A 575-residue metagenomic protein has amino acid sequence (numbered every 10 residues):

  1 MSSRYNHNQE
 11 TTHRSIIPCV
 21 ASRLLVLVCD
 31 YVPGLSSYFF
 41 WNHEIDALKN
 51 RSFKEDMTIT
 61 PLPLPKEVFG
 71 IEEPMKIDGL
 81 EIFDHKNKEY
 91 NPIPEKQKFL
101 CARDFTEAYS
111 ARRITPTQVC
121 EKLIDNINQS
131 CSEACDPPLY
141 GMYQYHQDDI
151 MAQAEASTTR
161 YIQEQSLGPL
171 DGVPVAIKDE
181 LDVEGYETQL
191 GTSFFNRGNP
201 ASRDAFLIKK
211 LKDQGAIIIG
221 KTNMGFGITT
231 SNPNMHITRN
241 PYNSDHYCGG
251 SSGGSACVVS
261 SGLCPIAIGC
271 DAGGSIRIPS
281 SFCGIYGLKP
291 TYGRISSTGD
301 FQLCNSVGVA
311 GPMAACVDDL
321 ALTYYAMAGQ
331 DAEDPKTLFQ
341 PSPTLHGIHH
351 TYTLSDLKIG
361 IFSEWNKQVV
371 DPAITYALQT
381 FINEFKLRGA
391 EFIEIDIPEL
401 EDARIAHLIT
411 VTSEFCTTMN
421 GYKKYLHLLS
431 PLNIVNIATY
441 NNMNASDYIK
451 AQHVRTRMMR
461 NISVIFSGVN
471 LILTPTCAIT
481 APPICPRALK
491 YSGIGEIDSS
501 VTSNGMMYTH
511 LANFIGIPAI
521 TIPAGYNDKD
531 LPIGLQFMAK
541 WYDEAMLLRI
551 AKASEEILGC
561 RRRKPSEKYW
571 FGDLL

Functional and structural regions predicted by a protein language model:
M1-H13, D213, S260-Q368, T375 (+8 more regions): Structural helix-boundary/capping segments
M1-Q189, S193-P200, F339, H350 (+3 more regions): Short, well-ordered alpha-helical
L24-V32, A102-S110, W365, E399-D402 (+2 more regions): Serine-dependent amide/ester hydrolase catalytic core
G79-I93, L170-S193, I348-S363, I409-S463 (+3 more regions): Short helix-loop capping/hinge segments that flank enzyme active sites or metal/cofactor-binding pockets
A111-I114, Y145, G253, G308 (+2 more regions): Residue-level signal for the nucleotide or nucleotide-sugar donor/cofactor binding architecture
E133-D136, L170-A310, E364, T476-I497: Short glycine/serine-rich loop/turn segments
H236-R239, N243, R404-M419: Charged, often glycine-rich, active-site loop that binds/positions anionic groups
P372-I374, A403-S413, P483-L489: Short glycine/threonine-rich loop-to-helix capping motif typified by GTGT followed within a few residues by an Asp-Pro
